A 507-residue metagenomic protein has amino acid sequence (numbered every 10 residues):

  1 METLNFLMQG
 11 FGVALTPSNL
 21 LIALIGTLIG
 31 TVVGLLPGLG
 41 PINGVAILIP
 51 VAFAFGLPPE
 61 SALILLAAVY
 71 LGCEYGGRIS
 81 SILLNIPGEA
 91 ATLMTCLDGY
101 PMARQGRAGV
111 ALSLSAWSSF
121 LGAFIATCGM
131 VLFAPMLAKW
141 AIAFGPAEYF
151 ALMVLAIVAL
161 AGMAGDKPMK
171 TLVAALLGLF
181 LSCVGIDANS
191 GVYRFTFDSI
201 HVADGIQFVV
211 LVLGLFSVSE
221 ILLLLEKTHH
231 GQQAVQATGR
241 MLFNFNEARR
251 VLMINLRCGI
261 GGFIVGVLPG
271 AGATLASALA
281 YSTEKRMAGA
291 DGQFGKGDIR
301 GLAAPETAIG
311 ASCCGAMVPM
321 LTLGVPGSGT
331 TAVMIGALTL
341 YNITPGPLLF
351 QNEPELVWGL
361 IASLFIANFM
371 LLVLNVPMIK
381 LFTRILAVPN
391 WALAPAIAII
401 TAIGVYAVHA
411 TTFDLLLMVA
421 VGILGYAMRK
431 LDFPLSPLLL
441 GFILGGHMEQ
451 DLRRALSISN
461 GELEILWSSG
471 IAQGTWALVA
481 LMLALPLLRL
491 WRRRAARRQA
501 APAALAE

Functional and structural regions predicted by a protein language model:
M1-E60, P135, K139-I142, Y193-D298 (+7 more regions): Helix-loop-helix hairpins and the membrane-proximal interhelical loops of multi-pass alpha-helical transport proteins
T27-P41, G72-N85, L160-G165, I260-P269 (+3 more regions): Transmembrane alpha-helix interface/packing and boundary motifs in multi-pass membrane proteins, characterized by
V33-N43, I82-L93, I125-G129, V265-L275 (+4 more regions): Short helix-coil transition sites and intra-membrane helix breaks within transmembrane domains of multi-pass
P41-V51, L66, S81-P101, L132 (+7 more regions): Re-entrant/interfacial helical elements at transmembrane boundaries that shape and gate the permeation pathway
I47, L83-A111, M136, G145 (+4 more regions): Flexible loop linkers connecting adjacent transmembrane helices in multi-pass alpha-helical membrane transporters
P59-I64, P101-S118, G289-L302, G329-A332 (+1 more regions): Membrane-interface alpha-helices at helix entry/exit sites of multi-pass transporters
L71-G76, W117-G129, L137, L181 (+3 more regions): Membrane-embedded alpha-helical segments of transport systems, primarily multispan ion/solute transporters
S113-H229, L340-R494: Membrane-embedded alpha-helical modules
